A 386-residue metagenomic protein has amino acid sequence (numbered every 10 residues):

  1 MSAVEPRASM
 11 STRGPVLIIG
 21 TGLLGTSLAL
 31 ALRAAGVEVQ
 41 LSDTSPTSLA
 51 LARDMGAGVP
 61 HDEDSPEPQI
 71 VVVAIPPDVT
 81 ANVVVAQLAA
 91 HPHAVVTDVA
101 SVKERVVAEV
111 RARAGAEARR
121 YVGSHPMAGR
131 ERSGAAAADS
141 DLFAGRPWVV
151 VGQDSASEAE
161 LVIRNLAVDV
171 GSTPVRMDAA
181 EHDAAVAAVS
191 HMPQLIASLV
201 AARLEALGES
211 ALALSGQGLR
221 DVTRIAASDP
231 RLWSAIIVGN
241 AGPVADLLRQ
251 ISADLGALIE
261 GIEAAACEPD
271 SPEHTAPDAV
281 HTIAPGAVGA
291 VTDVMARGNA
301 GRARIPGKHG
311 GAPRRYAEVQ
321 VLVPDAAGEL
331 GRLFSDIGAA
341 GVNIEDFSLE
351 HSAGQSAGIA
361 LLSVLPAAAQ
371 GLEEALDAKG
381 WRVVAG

Functional and structural regions predicted by a protein language model:
S2-D64, I70: NAD(P)+-binding Rossmann beta1-loop-alpha1 motif at the extreme N-terminus of oxidoreductases
T44-S45, A100, E350: Residues in the short beta-alpha loop(s) of Rossmann-like NAD(P)-binding domains
G58-E63, V175-R176, A385: Short acidic-hydrophobic, aromatic-tinged amphipathic segments that line or gate anion-handling sites
V71-V72, T97: N-terminal Rossmann-like NAD(P) cofactor-binding module of classical short-chain dehydrogenase/reductase
V83-A137: Rossmann-like NAD(P)(H) cofactor-binding subdomain of soluble oxidoreductases
L142-A227: Internal alpha-helical scaffold of NAD(P)-dependent oxidoreductase catalytic cores
S210-G298, V319: Interdomain hinge/lid region at the active-site interface of Rossmann-like NAD(P)-dependent oxidoreductases
R297-G386: A conserved regulatory-domain signal marking ACT and ACT-like small-molecule sensing domains and adjacent regulatory
